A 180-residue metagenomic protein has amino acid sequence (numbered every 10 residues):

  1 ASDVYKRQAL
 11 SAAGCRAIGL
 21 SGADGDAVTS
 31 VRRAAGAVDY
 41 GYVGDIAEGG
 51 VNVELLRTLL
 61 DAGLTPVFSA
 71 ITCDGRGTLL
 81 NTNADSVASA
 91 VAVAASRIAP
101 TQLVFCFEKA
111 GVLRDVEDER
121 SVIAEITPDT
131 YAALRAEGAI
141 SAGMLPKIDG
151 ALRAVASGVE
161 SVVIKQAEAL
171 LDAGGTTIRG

Functional and structural regions predicted by a protein language model:
S2-G180: C-terminal catalytic "cap/lid" subdomain
